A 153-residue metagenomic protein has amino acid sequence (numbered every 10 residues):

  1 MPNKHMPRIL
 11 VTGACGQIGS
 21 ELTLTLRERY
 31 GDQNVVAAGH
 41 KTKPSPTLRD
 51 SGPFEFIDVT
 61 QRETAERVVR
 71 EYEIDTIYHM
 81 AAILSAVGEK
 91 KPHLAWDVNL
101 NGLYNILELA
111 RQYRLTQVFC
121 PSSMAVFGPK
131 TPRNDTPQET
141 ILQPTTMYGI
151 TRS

Functional and structural regions predicted by a protein language model:
P7-R29: N-terminal Rossmann NAD(P)H-binding glycine-rich loop of SDR-like oxidoreductase domains
T12, A38, I77-I83, V118-M124: SDR active-site strand-loop-helix element
Y30-K43: Conserved glycine-rich Rossmann-like NAD(P)H-binding loop of the short-chain dehydrogenase/reductase
R49-Q61: Rossmann-fold cofactor-recognition segment
F54, A95-V98, A110, V118: A hydrophobic alpha-helix adjacent to the NAD(P)-binding/active-site core of NAD(P)-dependent oxidoreductases, strongly
V59-V98: NAD(P)H-binding glycine-rich loop region in Rossmannoid oxidoreductase-like domains and their noncatalytic homologs
T60, K90, L94-N105, L142 (+2 more regions): Glycine-rich NAD(P)-binding loop of the Rossmann-fold in SDR/ketoreductase-type enzymes
Y104-M147: Conserved Rossmann-fold NAD(P)-dependent oxidoreductase catalytic core, especially the SDR/UDP-sugar
